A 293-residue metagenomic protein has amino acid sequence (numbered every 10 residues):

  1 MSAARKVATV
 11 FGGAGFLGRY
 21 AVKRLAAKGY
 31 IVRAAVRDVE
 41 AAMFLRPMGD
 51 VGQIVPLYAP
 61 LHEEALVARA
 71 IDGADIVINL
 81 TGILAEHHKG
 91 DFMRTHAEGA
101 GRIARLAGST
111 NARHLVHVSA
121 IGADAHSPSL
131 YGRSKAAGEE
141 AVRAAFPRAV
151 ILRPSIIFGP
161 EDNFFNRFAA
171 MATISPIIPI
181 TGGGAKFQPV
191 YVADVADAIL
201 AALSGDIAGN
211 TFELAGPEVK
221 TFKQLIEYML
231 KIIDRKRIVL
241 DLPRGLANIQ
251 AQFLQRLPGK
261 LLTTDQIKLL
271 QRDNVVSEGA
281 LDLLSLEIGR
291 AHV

Functional and structural regions predicted by a protein language model:
S2, A202-T264, V276-R290: Mid/C-terminal beta-alpha module of Rossmann-like enzyme folds, strongest in SDR-family dehydrogenases/epimerases
S2-Y30: N-terminal Rossmann NAD(P)H-binding glycine-rich loop of SDR-like oxidoreductase domains
F11, A35, L80-T81, L115-I121 (+1 more regions): SDR active-site strand-loop-helix element
Y30-E40: Conserved glycine-rich Rossmann-like NAD(P)H-binding loop of the short-chain dehydrogenase/reductase
V39-R102, L106-G108, I121-A125: NAD(P)H-binding glycine-rich loop region in Rossmannoid oxidoreductase-like domains and their noncatalytic homologs
M93-A100, V116, K135, Q188: Short alpha-helix in the Rossmann-fold core of NAD(P)-dependent oxidoreductases
R102, N163-F164, G182-S204, G209-E213: Substrate-positioning beta->alpha
S119, E139-N166, A170: Conserved beta-loop-beta element that borders a ligand/cofactor-binding pocket
